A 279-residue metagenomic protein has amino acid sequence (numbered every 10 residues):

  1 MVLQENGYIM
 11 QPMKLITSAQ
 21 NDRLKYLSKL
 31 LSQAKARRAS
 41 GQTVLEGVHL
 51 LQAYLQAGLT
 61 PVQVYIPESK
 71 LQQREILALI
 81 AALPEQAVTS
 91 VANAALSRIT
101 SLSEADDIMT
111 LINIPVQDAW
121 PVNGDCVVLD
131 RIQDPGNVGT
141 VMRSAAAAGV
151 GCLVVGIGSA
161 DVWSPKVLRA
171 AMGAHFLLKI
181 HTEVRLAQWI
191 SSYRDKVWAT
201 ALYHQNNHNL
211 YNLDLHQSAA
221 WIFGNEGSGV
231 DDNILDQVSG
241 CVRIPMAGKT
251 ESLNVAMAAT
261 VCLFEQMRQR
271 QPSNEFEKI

Functional and structural regions predicted by a protein language model:
Y8-R74, S159-A160: Boundary-proximal intrinsically disordered activation/regulatory segments immediately upstream of a helical core
I9, Q56, L111-N207: RNA substrate-binding interface of SAM-dependent RNA methyltransferases
L15-S18, A87-A92, L178-L186: Short acidic-hydrophobic, aromatic-tinged amphipathic segments that line or gate anion-handling sites
G47, Q133-T140, L253-A258: Amphipathic alpha-helical repeat scaffolds
R74-P84, I234: Short, aromatic/basic amphipathic alpha-helical patches
I80-M109: Glycine/small-residue-rich loop that forms an oxyanion/phosphate-binding "nest" at active or ligand-binding sites
A147-A148, S159-F176, D232-I279: Structured adenosyl-cofactor binding patch, chiefly the S-adenosyl-L-methionine
A199-T250: Active-site/ligand-binding-proximal alpha/beta "capping" segment
